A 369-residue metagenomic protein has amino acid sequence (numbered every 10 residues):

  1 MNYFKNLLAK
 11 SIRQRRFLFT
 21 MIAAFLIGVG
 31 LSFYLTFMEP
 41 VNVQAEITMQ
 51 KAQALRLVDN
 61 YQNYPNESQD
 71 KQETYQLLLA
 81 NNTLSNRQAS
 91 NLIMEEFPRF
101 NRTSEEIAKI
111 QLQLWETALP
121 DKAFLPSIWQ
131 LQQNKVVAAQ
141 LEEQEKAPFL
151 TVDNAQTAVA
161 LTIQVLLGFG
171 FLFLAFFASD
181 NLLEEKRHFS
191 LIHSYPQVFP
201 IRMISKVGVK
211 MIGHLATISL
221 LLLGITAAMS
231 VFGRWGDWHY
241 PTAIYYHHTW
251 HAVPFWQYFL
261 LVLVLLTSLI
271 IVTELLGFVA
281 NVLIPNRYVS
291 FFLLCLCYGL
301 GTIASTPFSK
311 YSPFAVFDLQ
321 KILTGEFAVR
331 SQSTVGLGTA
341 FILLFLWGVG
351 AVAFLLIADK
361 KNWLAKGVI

Functional and structural regions predicted by a protein language model:
F4-Q14, N42-A45, V279-L283, I342-I369: Junction motif at the cytosolic side of a transmembrane helix
A9-L26: Membrane-interface helix starts
I27-L57, A138-L183, S205-V282, E326-F341: Secretory targeting signals
G28-S32, L296-S305, Q320-T324: Aromatic-anchored segments of alpha-helical transmembrane domains
K51-V152: Long, solvent-exposed extracytoplasmic domains/loops
H193-P200: Short helix-to-coil transition segments within interhelical loops that connect adjacent transmembrane helices
A280-A315: Transmembrane helix segments
S309-A328: Short hydrophobic, aromatic-rich alpha-helical segments embedded in or entering the lipid bilayer of multi-pass
